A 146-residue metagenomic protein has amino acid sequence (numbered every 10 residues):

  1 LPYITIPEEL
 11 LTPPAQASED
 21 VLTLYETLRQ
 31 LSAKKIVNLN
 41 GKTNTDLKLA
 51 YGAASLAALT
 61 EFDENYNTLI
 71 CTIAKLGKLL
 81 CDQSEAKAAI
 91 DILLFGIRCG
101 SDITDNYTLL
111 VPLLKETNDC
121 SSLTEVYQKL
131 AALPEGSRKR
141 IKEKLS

Functional and structural regions predicted by a protein language model:
L1-T68, S146: N-terminal alpha-helical interaction modules that lie
L69-I70, T104: Start-of-helix signal in alpha-solenoid helical-repeat scaffolds, especially tetratricopeptide repeats
K75-L76, L109-L110, K144-L145: Structural register within alpha-helical repeat arrays
L79-L80, L113-L114: Residue at a conserved register position within TPR or TPR-like alpha-solenoid repeats
A89-L94, C120-A132: Alpha-helical repeat scaffolds
G100-S101, E135: Short coil turns that delineate tetratricopeptide repeat
D105-N106, R140-I141: TPR alpha-solenoid repeat register
